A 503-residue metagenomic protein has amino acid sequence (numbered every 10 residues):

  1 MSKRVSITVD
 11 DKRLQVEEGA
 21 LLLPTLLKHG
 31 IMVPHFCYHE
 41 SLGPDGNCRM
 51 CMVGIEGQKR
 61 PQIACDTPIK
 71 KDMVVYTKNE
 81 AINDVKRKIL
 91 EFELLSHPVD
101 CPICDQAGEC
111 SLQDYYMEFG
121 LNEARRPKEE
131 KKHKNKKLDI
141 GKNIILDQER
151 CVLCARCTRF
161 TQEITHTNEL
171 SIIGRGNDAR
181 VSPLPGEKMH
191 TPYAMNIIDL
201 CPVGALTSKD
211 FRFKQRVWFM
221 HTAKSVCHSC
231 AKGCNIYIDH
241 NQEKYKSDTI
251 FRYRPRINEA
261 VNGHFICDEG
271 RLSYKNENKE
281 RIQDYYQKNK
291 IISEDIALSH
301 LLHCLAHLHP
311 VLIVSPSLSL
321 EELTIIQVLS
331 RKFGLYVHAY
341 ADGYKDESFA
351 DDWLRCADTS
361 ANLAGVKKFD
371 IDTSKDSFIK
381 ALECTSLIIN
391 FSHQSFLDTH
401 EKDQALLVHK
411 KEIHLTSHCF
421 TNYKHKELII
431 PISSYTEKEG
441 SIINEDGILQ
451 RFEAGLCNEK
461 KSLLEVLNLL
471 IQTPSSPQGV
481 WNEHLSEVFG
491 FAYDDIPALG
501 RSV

Functional and structural regions predicted by a protein language model:
V9, I55-G57, Q287: Structural motif
A20-T25, S319, S462: Short, structural beta-strand-to-alpha-helix junction motif
L22-E56: A basic, amphipathic helix-loop patch mediating RNA/tRNA/ribosome contacts
R49-H228, K232-I236, T249: Fe-S ferredoxin-like electron-transfer domains and their immediately adjacent linker/connector regions across
K136, N241-H309, G365-D372: Cofactor-/ligand-binding subdomain signature composed of acidic, glycine-rich, tryptophan-containing flexible loops
P192-P255, S392-S395, K402, V408-F420 (+1 more regions): Phosphate/diphosphate-binding loops
V311-E322, H393-L397: Gly/Ser/Thr-rich loops at beta-strand to alpha-helix junctions that form or flank small-molecule/cofactor-binding
L329, F333-L499: Non-catalytic alpha/beta scaffold blocks inside enzyme catalytic domains
